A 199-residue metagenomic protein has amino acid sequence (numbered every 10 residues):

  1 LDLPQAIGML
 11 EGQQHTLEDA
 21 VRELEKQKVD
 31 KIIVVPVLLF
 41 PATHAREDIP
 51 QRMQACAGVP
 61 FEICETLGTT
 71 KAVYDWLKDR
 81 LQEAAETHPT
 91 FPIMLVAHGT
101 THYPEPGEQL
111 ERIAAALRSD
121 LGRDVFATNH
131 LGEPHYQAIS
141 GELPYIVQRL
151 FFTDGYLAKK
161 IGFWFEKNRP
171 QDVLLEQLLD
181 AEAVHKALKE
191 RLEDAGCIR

Functional and structural regions predicted by a protein language model:
L1-R199: Active-site-proximal alpha-helix that buttresses catalytic centers in soluble enzyme cores
